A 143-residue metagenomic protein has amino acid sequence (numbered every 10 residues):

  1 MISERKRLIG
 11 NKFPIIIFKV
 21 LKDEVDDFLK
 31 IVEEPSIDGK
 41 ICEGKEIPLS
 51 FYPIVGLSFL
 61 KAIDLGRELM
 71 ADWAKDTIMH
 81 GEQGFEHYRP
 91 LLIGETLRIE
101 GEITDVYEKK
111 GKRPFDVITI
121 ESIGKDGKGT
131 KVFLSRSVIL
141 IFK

Functional and structural regions predicted by a protein language model:
M1-E82: Hot-dog-fold acyl-thioester-processing enzymes
M1-S3, R89-K143: HotDog/MaoC-like acyl-thioester-processing domains
H80-E86, R136: A beta-strand/beta-hairpin structural motif
